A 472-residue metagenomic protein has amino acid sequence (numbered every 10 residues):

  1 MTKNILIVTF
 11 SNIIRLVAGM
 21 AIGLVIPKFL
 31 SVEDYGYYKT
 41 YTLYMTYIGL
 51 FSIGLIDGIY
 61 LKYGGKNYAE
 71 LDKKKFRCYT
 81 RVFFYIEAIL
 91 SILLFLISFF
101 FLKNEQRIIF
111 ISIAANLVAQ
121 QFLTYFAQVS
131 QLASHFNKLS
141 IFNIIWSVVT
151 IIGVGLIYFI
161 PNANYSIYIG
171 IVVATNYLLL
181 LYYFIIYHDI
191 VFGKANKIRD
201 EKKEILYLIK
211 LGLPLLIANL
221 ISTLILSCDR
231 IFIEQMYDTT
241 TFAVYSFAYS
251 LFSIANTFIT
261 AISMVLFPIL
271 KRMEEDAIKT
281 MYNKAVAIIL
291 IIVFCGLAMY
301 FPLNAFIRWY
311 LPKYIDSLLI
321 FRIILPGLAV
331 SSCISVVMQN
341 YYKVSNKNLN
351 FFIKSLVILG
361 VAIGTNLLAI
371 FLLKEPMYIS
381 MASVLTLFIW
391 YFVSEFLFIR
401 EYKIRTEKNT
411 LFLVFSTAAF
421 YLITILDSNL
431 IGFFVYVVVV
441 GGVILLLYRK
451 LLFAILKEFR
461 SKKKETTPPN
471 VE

Functional and structural regions predicted by a protein language model:
M1-D57, S91, N116, I151 (+4 more regions): Signature of the first transmembrane helix
T2, A119-F142, P326-L356, F396-Y402: Membrane-interface junctions at transmembrane-helix termini in multi-pass inner-membrane proteins
L24, S52-Y68, F252-D276, M338-V344: Helix-loop junctions and terminal segments of transmembrane helices in multi-pass membrane transport/translocation
P27-D34, F101-I111, A133-I141, V148-L181 (+4 more regions): Membrane-interface helix-loop junctions in multi-pass transport and translocation proteins
I53-D57, C78-E105, L156-F159, L181-Y182 (+3 more regions): Alpha-helical transmembrane segments of multi-pass membrane transport and lipid-handling proteins
F83-I217: Hydrophobic transmembrane helix module of multi-pass membrane transport proteins
Y165-V172, L181-L226, V265, I269-K279 (+3 more regions): Interhelical loop/hinge segments that connect adjacent transmembrane helices in multipass membrane
E407-T410, L422-E472: Membrane-proximal transmembrane or re-entrant/amphipathic helices at the cytosolic face
